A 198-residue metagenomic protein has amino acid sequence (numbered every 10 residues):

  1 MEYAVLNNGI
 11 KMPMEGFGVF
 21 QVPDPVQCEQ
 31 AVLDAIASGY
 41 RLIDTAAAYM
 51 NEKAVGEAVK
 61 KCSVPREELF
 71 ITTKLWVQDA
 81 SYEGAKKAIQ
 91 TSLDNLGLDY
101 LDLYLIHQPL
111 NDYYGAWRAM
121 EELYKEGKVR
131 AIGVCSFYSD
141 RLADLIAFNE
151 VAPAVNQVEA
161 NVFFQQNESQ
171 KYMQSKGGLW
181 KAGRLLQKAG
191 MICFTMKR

Functional and structural regions predicted by a protein language model:
M1-L69, L186-Q187: N-terminal binding-site loop/beta-alpha segment at the start of enzyme catalytic domains that lines or forms
N7, A85-I106, E122-E126: CE4/NodB-like, metal-dependent polysaccharide N-deacetylase domain that modifies extracellular/periplasmic N-acetylated
F17, A35, I43, V55 (+9 more regions): Conserved, mostly hydrophobic/aromatic
V22-V26, T45-A54, Q78-E83, P109-Y114 (+2 more regions): Acidic-and-aromatic substrate-binding clefts and catalytic sites of carbohydrate-active enzymes
P23-I36, A80-L96, G115, D140-D144 (+1 more regions): Short, acidic/polar
K61-E68, L96-L98, Y124-K128, F148-A152: Short helix-capping segments at alpha-helix termini
R66-D79, D102-P109, S136: A short, structured active-site edge motif that brings together acidic residues
Q108-R198: Beta/alpha (TIM)-barrel catalytic core signal, keyed to glycine-rich beta->alpha loops juxtaposed to Asp/Glu that bind
